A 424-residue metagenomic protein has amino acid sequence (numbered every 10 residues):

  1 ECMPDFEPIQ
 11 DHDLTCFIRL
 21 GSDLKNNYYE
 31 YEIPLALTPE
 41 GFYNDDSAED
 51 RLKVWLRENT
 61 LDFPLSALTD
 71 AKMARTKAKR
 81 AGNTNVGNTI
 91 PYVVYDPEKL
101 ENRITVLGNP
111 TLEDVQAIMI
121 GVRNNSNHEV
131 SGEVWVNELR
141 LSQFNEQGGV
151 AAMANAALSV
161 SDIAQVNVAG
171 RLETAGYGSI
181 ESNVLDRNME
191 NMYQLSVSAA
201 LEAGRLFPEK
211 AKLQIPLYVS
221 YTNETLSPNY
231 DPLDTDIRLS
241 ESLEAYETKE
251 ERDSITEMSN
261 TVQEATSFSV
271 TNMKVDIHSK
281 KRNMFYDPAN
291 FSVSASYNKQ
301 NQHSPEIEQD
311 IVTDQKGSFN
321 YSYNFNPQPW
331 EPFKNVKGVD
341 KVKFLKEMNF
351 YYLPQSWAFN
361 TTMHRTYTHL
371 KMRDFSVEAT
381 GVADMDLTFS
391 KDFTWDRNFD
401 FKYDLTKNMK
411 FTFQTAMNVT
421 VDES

Functional and structural regions predicted by a protein language model:
E1-L24, R57-E129: Extracellular beta-strand ligand-recognition surfaces/modules
C2, E40-W55, T60-D62, A67 (+6 more regions): A cross-kingdom feature marking solvent-exposed beta-strand/loop segments within repeated, beta-rich binding/scaffold
C2, F6-N27, I215-V219, Q355-T361 (+1 more regions): Extended low-complexity, serine/threonine- and proline-enriched intrinsically disordered segments
I9, L14, I18, I33 (+13 more regions): Weak global preference for isoleucine
K25-Y29, W135-E138: Broad hydrophobic/π-residue packing in well-ordered secondary structure
N26-G87, T248, F350-S356, S424: Low-complexity, serine/threonine/proline-enriched polar segments
N124-S424: Exposed, low-structure sequence patches enriched in small/polar residues
